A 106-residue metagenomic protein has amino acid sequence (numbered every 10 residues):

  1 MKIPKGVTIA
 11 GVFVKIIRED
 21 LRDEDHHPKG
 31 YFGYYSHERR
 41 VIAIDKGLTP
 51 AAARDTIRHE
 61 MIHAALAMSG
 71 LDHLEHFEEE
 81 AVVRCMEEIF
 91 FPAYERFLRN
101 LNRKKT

Functional and structural regions predicted by a protein language model:
M1-A52, M68-T106: Metalloprotease/metallohydrolase-associated module, dominated by Zn2+-dependent proteases
D55-A67: Active-site recognition of the HExxH zinc-binding catalytic motif
